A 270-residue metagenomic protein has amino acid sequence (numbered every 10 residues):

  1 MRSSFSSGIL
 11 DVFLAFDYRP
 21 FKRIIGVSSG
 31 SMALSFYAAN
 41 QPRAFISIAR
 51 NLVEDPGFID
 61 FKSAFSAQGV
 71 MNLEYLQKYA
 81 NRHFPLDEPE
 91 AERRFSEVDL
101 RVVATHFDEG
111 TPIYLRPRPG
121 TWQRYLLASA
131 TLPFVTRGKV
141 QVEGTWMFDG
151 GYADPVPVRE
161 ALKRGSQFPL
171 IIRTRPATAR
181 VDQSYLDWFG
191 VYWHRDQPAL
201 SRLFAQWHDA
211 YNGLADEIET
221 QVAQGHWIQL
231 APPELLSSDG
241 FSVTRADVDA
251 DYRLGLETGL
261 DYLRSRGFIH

Functional and structural regions predicted by a protein language model:
M1-V27, S35-H270: Patatin-like phospholipase
